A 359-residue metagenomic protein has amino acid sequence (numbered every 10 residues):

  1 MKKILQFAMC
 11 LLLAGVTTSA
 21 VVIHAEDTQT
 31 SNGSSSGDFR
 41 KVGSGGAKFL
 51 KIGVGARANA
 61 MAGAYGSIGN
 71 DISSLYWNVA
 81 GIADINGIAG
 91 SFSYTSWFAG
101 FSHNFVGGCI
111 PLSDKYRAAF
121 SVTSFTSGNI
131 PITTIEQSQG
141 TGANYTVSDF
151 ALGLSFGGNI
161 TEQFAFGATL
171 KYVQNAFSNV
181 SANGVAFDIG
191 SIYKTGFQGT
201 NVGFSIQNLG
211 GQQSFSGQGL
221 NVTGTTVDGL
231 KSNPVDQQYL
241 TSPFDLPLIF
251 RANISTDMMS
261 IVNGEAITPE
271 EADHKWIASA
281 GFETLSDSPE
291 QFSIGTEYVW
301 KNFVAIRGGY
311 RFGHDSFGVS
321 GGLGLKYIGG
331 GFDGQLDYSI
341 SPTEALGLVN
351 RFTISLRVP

Functional and structural regions predicted by a protein language model:
M1-M9: Bacterial N-terminal signal peptides that target proteins for export
A8-V16: Bacterial N-terminal signal peptides
V21-N59, H103, G107, P111-P359: Outer-membrane beta-barrel porins/channels
G63-G66, A89-W97: Short strand-turn segments of transmembrane beta-barrel domains in outer membranes, especially the first one or two
S73-D84: N-terminal periplasmic accessory domains that precede and gate Gram-negative outer-membrane beta-barrel machines
